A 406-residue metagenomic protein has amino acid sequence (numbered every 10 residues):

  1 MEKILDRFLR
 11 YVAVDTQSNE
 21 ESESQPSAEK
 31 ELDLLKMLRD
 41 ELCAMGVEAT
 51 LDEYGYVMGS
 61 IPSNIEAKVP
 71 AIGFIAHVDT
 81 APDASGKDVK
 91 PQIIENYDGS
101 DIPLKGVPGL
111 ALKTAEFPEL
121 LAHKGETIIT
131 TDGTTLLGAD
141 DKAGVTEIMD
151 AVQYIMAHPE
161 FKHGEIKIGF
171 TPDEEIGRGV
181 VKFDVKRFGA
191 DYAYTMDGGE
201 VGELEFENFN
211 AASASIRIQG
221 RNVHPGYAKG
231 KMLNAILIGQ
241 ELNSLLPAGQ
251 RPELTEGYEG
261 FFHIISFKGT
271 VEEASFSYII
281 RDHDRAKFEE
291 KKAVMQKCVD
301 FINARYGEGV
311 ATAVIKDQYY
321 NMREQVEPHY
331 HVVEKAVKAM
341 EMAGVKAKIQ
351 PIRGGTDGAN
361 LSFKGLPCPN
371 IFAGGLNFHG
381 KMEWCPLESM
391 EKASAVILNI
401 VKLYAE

Functional and structural regions predicted by a protein language model:
E2-E29, I129-T130, N222, Y319 (+1 more regions): N-terminal capping segment at the start of a domain
E23-V69, G73-I75, D79: A non-catalytic alpha/beta surface segment that caps or lines the substrate-entry region of metallo-dependent hydrolase
A67-V69, G226, R285-E290: Short, conserved charged micro-motifs
K68-E165, F170, A190, K392: Active-site metal-coordination/substrate-binding segment of hydrolases, especially metallo-dependent peptidases
V78-T80, G133-T135, I166-I176, G198-E200 (+3 more regions): Acidic, glycine-rich active-site loops and adjacent beta-strand->loop/helix elements that engage anionic groups
L120-T135, Q219-V223, A343, G375-H379: Glycine/charged-rich beta-loop-alpha catalytic/anionic-binding loops adjacent to active sites
G144, A157-A235: Fold-level recognition of mixed alpha/beta catalytic cores in primary-metabolism enzymes, strongest
I236-E406: Metal-dependent amide/peptide-bond hydrolase catalytic core, centered on the "pita-bread" metallohydrolase fold
